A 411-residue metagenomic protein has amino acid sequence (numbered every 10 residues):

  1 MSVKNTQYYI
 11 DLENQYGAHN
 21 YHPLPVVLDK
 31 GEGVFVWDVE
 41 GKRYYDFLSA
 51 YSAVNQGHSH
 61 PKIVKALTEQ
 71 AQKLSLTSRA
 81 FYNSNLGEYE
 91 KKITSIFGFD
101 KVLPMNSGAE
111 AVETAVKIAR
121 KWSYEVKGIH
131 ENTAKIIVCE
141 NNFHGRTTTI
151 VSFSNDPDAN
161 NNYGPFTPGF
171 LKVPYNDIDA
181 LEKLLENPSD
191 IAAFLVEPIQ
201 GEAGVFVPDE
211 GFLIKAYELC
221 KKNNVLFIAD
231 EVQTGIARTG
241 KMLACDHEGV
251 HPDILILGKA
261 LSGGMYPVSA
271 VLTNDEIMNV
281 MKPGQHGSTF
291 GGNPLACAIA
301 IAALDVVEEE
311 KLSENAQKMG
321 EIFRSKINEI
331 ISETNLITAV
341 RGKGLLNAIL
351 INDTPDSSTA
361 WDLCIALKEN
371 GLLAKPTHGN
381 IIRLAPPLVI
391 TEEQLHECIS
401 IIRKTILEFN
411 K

Functional and structural regions predicted by a protein language model:
S2-K411: Conserved N-terminal phosphate-binding loop of PLP-dependent enzymes in the Aspartate aminotransferase
